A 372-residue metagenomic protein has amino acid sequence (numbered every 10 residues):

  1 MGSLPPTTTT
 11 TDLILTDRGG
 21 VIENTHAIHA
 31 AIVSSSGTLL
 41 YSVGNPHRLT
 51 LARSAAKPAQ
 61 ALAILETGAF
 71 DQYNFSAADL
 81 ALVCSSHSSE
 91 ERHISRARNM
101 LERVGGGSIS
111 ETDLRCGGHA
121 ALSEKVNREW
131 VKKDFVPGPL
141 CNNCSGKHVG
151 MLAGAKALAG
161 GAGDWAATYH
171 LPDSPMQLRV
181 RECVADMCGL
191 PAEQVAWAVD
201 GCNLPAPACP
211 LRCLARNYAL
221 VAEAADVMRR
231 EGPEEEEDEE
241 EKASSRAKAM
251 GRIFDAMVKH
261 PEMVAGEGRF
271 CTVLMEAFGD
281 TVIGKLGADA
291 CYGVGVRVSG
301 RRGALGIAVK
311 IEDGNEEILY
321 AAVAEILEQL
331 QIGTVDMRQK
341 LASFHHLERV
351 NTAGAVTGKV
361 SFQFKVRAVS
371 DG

Functional and structural regions predicted by a protein language model:
M1-H47: Beta-lactamase-like hydrolase cores
M1-T7, S76-Q194, C202: Active-site-adjacent helix/loop patches that line small-molecule binding or acyl-intermediate pockets
G19-I22, C141, T281-L286: Short Gly/Pro-enriched turn/cap motifs at secondary-structure boundaries
T25-A30, V149, R181, D289-Y292: Short glycine-rich loop/turn motifs
V43-L51, V83-H87, K133-N142, V199-P205 (+1 more regions): A short glycine/serine-rich beta->alpha loop
A52-F70: Active-site SXXK
L65-Q72, G105-E111, L158-A167, L171-R181 (+5 more regions): Bacterial peptidoglycan biogenesis and beta-lactam-recognition machinery
A219-E235, E240-G372: Structured C-terminal helix/loop/strand segments within mature extracytoplasmic catalytic/sensor domains
